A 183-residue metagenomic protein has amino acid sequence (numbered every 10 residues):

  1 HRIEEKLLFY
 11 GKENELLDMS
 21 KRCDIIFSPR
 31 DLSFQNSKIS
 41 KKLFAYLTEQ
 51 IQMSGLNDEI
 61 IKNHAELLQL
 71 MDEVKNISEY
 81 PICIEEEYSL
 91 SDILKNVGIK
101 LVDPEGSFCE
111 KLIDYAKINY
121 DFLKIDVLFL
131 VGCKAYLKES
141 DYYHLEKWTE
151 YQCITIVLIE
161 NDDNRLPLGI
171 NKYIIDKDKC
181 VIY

Functional and structural regions predicted by a protein language model:
H1-Y120: Extended, compositionally biased accessory segments flanking or bridging domains
K6-L7, C23-D24, I125-L130, C153-V157: Hydrophobic beta-strand segments of well-ordered beta-sheets in folded domains
L16, N164, C180-Y183: A short acidic, often aromatic-flanked loop/helix-cap motif at beta-alpha or helix-coil junctions that lines enzyme
K100-G106, G132-K138, D163-R165: Short acidic, S/G/P-rich loop/turn micro-motifs used as interaction or catalytic elements
Y120-K138: Conserved P-loop NTPase "ATPase switch" module shared by AAA+ and STAND
A135-C153: Conserved Walker B catalytic segment
T149-I170: Sensor-1/coupling segment of RecA-like P-loop NTPase cores
G169-Y183: A short helix-turn-beta junction within AAA+ P-loop NTPase domains corresponding to the substrate/partner-engaging
